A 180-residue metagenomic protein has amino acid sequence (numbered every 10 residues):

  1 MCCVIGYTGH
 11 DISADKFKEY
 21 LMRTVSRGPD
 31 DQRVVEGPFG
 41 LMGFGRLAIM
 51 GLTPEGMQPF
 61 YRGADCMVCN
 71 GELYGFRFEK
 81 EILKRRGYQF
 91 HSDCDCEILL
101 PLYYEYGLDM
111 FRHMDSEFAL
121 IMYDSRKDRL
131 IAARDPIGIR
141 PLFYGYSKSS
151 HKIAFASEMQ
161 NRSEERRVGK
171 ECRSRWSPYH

Functional and structural regions predicted by a protein language model:
M1-K170: Cysteine-centered catalytic environments shared across enzyme families
G169-H180: Positively charged, low-complexity/disordered segments
